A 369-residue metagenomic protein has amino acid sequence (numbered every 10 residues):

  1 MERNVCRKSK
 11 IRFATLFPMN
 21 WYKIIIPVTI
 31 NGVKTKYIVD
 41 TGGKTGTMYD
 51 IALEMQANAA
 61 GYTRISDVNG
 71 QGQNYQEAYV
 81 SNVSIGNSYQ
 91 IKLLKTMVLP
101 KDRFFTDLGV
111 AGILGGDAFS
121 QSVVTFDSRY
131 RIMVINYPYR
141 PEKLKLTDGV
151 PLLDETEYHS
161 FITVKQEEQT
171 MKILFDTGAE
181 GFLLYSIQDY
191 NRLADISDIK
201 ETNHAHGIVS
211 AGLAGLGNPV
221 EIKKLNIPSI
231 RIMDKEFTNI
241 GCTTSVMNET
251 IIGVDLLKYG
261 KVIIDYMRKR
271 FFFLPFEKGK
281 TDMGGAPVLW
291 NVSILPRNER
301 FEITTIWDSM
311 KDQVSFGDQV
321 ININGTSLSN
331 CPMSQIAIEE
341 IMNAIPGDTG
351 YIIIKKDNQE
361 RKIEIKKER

Functional and structural regions predicted by a protein language model:
M1-R369: Pepsin/retropepsin-fold aspartyl endopeptidases
